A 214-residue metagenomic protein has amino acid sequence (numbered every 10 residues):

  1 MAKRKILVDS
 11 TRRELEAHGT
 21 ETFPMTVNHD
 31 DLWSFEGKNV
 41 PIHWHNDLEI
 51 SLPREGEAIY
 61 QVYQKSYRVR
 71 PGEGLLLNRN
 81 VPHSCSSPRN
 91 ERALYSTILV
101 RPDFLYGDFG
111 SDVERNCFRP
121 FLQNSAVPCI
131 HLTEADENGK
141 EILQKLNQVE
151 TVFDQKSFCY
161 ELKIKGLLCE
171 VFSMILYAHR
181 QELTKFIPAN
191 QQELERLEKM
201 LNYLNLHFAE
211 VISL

Functional and structural regions predicted by a protein language model:
M1-G74, N80-V81, R89, V113-N116 (+2 more regions): Generic protein-terminus/edge-of-domain signal
N80-L105, G110-V113: Ligand-binding loop in jelly-roll beta-barrel domains
S96-V100, L122-V127: Acidic/polar active-site rim loop that often engages polyanionic ligands
D103-L105, F121-N124, V152, M174 (+1 more regions): Phosphate/oxyanion-binding loops and surfaces in catalytic or ligand/nucleic-acid-binding neighborhoods
R119, Q148-Q155: C-terminal regulatory/oligomerization modules of transcriptional regulators
P128-G139, F153-S213: Short, Lys/Arg-enriched, Trp-marked, Pro/Gly-tolerant hinge/linker segments that flank
L146-V149, M200: Short, Lys/Arg-enriched alpha-helical recognition elements, typified by the DNA-recognition helix
